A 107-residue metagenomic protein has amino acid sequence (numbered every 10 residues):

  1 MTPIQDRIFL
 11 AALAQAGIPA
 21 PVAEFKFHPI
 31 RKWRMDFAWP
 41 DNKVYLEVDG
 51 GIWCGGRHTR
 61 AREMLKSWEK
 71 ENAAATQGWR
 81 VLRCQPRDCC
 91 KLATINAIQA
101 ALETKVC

Functional and structural regions predicted by a protein language model:
M1-C107: Nucleic-acid endo/exonuclease domains
